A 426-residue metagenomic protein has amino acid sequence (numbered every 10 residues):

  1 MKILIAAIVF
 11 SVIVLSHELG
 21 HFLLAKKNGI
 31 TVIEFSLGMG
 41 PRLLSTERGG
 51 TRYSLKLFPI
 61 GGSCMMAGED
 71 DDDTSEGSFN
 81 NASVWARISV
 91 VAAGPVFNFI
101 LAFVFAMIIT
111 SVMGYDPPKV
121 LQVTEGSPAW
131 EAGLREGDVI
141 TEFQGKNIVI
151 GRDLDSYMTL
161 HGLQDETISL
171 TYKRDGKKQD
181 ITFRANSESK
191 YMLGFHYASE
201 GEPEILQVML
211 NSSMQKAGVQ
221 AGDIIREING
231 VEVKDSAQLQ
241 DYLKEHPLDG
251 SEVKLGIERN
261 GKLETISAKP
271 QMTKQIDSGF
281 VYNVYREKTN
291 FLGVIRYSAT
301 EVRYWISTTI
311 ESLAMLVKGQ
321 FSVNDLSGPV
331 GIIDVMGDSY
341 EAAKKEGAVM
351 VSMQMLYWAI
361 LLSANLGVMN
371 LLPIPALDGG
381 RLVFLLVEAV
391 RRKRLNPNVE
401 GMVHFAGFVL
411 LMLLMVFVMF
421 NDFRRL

Functional and structural regions predicted by a protein language model:
K2-S75, M369-R391: Small-residue-rich helix-interface/hinge motifs
F10-V14, M65, N98, A102 (+2 more regions): Alpha-helical transmembrane segments of multi-pass membrane proteins
H17, L55, G94, A129 (+12 more regions): Terminal peptide-recognition signature
F58-E125, A406: Internal alpha-helical transmembrane segments
E69-D70, G77, A82, L121-S187 (+1 more regions): Juxtamembrane extramembrane loops of integral membrane proteins
S78, A82-W85, M192-K216, A221-E227 (+5 more regions): Functional transmembrane alpha-helices
F103, I109-E142, K146-V149, E188-E227 (+1 more regions): PDZ/PDZ-like domain segments forming the peptide/carboxylate-binding groove, activating on the N-terminal beta-strands
V416-L426: Juxtamembrane boundary at the C-terminal end of a transmembrane helix
